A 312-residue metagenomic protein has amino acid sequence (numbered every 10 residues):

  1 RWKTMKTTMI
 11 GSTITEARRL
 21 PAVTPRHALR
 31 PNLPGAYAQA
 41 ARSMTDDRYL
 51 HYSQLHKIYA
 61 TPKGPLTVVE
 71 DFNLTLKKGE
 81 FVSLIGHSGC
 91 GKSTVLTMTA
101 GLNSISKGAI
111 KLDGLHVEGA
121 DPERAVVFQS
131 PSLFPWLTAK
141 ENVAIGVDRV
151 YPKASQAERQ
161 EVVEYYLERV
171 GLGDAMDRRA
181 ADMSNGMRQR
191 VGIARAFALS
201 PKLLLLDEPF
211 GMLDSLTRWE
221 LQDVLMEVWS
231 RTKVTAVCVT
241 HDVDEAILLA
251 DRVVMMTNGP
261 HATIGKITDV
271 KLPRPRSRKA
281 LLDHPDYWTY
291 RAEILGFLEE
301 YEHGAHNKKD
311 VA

Functional and structural regions predicted by a protein language model:
I85-H87: The feature captures the beta-strand-to-loop junction immediately N-terminal to the Walker
A100: Helix-to-loop junction immediately C-terminal to a conserved catalytic motif
G108-A120: Conserved ABC transporter NBD signature motif
L137-G146: Short coil-to-helix segment of the ABC ATPase nucleotide-binding domain corresponding to the Q-loop/switch region
S155-A175, E227: Conserved ABC ATPase "signature" region
R179-M183, M187: Conserved ABC ATPase signature
A198-K202: A short, proline-enriched helix->beta-strand linker immediately N-terminal to the Walker B motif in ABC-type P-loop
